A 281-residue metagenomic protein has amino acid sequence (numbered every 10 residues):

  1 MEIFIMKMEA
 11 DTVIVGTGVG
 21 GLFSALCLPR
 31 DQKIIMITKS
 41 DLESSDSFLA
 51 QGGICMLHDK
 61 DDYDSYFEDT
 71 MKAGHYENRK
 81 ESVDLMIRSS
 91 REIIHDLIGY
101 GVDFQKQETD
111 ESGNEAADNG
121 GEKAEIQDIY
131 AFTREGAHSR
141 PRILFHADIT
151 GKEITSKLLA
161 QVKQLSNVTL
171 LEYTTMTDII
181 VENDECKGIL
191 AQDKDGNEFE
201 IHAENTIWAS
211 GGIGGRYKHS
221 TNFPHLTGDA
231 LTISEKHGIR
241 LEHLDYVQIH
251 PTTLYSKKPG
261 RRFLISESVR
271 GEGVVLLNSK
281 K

Functional and structural regions predicted by a protein language model:
M1-E68, S112-N119, A147-K280: Residues forming the flavin
I54, F104, Y130-F132, I143-L144 (+1 more regions): Short clusters of hydrophobic/aromatic residues that line enzyme substrate/ligand-binding pockets
A73-A131: Rossmann-like flavin
Y76-K80, D128-S156, G214-K218: Helix-loop-beta segment of a Rossmann-like dinucleotide-binding subdomain
